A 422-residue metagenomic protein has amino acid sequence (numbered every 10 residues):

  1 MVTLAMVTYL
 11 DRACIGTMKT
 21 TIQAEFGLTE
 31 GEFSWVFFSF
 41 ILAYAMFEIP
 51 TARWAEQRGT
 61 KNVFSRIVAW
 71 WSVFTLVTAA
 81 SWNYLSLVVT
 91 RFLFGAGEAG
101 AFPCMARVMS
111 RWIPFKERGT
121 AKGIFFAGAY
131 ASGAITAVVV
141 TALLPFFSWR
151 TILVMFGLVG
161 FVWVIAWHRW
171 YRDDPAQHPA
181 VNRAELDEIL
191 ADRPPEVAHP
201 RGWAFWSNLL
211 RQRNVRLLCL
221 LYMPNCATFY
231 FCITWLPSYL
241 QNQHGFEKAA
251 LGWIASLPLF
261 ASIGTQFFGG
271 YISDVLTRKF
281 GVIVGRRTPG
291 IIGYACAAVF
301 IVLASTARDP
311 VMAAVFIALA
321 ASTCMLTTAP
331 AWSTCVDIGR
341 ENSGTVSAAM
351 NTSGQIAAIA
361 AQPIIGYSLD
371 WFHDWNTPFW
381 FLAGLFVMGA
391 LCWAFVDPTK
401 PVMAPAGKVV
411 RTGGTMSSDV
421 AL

Functional and structural regions predicted by a protein language model:
I15-G16, L210-G269, M325-T328, W332 (+2 more regions): Extracytoplasmic gate region of multi-pass secondary transporters
G16-M46: Extracellular/periplasmic helix-loop-helix junction of adjacent transmembrane segments in MFS-like secondary
G27, G59, A80-S86, G97 (+4 more regions): Helix-breaking motifs and short loop linkers at transmembrane-helix boundaries and internal kinks in secondary membrane
F38-R53, S256-G269: Central cavity-lining transmembrane alpha-helices of secondary-active solute carriers, predominantly the Major
M46-L85: Conserved MFS/SLC helix-loop-helix module at the cytosolic interface between two early adjacent transmembrane helices
N62-V77, V284-V302: Structural signature of the two symmetry-related core transmembrane helices
T90-A127: Cytoplasmic helix-loop-helix junction between adjacent transmembrane helices in 12-TM secondary transporters
F125, A129-Y171, P175-H178: Helix-loop-helix hairpin linking two adjacent transmembrane segments in secondary transporters
